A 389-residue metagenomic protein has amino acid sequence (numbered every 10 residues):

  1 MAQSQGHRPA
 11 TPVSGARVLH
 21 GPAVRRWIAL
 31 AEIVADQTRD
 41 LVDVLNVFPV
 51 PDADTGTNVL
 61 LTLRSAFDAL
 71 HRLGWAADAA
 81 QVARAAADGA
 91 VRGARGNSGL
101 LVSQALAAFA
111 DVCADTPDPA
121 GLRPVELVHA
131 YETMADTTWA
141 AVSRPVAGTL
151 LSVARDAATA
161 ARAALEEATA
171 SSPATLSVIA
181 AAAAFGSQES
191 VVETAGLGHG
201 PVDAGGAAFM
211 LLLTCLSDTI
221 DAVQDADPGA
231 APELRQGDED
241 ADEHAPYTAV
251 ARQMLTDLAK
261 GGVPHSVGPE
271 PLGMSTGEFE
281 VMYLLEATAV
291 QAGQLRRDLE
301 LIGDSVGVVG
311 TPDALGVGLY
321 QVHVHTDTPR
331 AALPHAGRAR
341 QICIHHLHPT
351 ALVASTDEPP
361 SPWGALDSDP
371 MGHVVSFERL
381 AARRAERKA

Functional and structural regions predicted by a protein language model:
M1-A389: N-terminal loops that bind phosphate or other acidic moieties and the adjacent beta-alpha structural core
